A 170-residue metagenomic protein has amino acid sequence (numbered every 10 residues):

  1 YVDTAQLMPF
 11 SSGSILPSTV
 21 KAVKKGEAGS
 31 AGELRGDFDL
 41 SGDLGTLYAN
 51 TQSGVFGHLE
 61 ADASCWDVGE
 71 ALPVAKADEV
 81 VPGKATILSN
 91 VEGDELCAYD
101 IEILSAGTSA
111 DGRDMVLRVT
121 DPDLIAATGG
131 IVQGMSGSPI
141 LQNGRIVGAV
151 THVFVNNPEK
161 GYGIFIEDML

Functional and structural regions predicted by a protein language model:
Y1-L170: C-terminal recognition in membrane/secretory proteostasis and scaffolding
